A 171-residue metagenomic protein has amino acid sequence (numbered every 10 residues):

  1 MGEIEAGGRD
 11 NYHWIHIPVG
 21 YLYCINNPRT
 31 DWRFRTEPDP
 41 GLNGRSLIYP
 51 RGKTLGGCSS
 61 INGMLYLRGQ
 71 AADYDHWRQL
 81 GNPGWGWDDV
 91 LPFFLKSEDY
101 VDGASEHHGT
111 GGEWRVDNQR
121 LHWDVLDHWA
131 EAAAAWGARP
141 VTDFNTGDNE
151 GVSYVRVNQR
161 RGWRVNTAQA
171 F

Functional and structural regions predicted by a protein language model:
M1-K96: N-terminal glycine-rich phosphate/pyrophosphate-binding loop and immediately adjacent elements
R78-F171: Conserved redox-cofactor binding core of oxidoreductases
